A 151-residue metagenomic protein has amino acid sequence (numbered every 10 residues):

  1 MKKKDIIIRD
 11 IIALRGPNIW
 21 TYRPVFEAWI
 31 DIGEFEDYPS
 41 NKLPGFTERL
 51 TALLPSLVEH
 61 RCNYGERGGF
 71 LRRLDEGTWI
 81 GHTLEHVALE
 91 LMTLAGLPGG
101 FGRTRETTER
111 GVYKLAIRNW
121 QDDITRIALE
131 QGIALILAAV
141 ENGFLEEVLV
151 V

Functional and structural regions predicted by a protein language model:
M1-G96, Q131-A134: His/Glu-rich zincin catalytic helix
N63, A139-V151: Acidic/histidine-enriched alpha-helical segments
M92-I136: M16 family metallopeptidases and their MPP-like homologs
